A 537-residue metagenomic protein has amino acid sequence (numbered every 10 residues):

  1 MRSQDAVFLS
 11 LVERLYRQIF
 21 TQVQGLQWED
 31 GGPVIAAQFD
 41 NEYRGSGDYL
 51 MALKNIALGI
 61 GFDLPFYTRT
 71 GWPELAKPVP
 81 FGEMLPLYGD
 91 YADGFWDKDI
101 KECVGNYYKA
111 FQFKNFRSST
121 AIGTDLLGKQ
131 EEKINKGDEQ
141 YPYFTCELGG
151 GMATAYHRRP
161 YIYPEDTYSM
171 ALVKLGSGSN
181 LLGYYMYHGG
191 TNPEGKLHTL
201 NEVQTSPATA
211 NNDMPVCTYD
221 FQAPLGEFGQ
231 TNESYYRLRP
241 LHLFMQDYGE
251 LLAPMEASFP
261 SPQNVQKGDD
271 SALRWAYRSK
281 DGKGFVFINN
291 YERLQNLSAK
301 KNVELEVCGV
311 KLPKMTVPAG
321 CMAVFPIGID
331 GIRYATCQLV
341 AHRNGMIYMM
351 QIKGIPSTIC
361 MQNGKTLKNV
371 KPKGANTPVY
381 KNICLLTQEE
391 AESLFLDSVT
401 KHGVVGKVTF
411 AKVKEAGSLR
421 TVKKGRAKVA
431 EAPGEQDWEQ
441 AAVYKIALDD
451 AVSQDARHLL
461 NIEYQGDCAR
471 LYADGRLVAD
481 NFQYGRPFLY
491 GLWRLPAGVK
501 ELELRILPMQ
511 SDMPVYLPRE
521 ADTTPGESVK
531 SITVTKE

Functional and structural regions predicted by a protein language model:
M1, F8-L26, D30-Q38, R44-A57 (+9 more regions): Carbohydrate-binding surfaces of carbohydrate-active enzymes
L53-P164: Noncatalytic carbohydrate-binding groove/subsite architecture in carbohydrate-active enzymes
N302-V307, C360, Q465-V478: Short, surface-exposed beta-strand/strand-loop-strand elements in extracellular ectodomains
I446, P487-L495: Exposed aromatic-hydrophobic patches
V452-A473, N481-F482, L504-I506: Aromatic-lined ligand-binding clefts that engage carbohydrates, nucleic acids, or primary amines
A479-P487: A short acidic/small-residue loop/turn micro-motif
L495-P508: Noncatalytic modules at the cell exterior or secretory-pathway interfaces, chiefly beta-strand-rich lectin/adhesion
P508-V515: Short acidic/polar inter-strand loop motif in beta-rich domains
